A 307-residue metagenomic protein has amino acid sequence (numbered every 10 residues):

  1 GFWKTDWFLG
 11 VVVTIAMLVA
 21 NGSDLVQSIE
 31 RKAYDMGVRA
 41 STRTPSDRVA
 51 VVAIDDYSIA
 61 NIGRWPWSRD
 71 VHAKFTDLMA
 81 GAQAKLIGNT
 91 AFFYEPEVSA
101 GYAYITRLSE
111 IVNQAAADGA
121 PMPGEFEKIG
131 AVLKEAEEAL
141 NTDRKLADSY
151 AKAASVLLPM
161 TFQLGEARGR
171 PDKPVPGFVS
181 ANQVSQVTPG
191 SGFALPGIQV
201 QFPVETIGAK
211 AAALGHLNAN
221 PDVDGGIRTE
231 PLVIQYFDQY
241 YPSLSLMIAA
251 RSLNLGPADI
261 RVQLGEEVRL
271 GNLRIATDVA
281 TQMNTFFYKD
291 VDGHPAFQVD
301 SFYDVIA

Functional and structural regions predicted by a protein language model:
G1-N284, Y288-D292: Non-transmembrane functional regions of envelope-associated proteins
D300-A307: Short, intrinsically disordered, charge-balanced linker/junction segments flanking boundaries in proteins
